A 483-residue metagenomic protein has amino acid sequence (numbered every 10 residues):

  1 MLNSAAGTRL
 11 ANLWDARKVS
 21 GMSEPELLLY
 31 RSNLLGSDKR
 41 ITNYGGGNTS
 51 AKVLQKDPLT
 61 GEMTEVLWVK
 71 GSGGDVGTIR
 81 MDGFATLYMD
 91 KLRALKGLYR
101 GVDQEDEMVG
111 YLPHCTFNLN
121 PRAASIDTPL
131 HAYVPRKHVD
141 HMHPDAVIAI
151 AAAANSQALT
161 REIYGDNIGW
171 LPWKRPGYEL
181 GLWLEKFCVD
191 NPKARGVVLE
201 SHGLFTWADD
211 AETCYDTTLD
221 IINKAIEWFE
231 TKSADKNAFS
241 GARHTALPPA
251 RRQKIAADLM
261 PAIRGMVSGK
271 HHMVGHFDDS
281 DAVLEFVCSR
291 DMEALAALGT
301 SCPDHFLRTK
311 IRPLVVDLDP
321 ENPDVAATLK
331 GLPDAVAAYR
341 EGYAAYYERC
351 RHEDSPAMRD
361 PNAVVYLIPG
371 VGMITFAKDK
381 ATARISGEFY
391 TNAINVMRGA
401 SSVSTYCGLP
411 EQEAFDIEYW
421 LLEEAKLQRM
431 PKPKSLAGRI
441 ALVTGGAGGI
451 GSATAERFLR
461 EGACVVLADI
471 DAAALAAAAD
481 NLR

Functional and structural regions predicted by a protein language model:
M1-A441, A453: Glycine-rich flexible loops
A123, Y343, F376, G448 (+2 more regions): Generic detector of bulky aromatic hydrophobic side chains
K186-F187, R457, N481: A generic secondary-structure signal
K434-V466: Canonical Rossmann dinucleotide-binding motif of NAD(H)/NADP(H)-dependent dehydrogenases/reductases, specifically
I450, L475-A478, L482: Generic hydrophobic, amphipathic alpha-helix propensity
E461-A478: Conserved glycine-rich Rossmann-like NAD(P)H-binding loop of the short-chain dehydrogenase/reductase
